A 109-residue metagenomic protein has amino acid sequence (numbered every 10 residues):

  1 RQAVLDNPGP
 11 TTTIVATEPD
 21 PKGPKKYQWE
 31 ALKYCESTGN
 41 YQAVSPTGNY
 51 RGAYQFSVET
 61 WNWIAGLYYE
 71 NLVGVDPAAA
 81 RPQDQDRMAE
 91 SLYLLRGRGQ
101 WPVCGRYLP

Functional and structural regions predicted by a protein language model:
R1-P19: Membrane-proximal envelope biogenesis segments
V15-P109: Peptidoglycan cell-wall recognition and remodeling modules
